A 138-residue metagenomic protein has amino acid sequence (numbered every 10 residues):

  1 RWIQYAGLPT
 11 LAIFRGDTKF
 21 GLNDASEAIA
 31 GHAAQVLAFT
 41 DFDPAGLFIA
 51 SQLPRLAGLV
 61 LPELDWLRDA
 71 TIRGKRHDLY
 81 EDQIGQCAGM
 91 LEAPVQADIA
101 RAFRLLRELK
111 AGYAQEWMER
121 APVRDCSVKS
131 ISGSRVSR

Functional and structural regions predicted by a protein language model:
R1-A34, L59-D69: Acidic, glycine-rich catalytic loops of TOPRIM or P-loop NTPase phosphate-binding modules used across DNA replication
I3-Q4, I49-Q52: Short amphipathic alpha-helical segments
A33-D43: Acidic beta-strand-to-loop metal/phosphate-binding motif
P44-F48: Glycine-rich phosphate/ribose-binding loops and adjacent secondary-structure elements that form binding surfaces
L56: Pocket-lining segment of extracytoplasmic ligand-binding domains
L64-R138: Long, charge-rich alpha-helical interaction segments
